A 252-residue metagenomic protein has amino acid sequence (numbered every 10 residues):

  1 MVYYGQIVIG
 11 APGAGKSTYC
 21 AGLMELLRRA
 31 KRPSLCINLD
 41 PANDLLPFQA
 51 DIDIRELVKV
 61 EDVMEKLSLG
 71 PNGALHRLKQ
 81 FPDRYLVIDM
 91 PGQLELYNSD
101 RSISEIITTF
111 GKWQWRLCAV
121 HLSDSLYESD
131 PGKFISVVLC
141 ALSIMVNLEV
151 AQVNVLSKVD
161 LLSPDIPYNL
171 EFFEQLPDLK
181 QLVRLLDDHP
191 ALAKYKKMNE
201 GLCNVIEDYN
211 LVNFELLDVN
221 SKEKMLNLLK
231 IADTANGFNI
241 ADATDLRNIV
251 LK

Functional and structural regions predicted by a protein language model:
M1-I9, A14, T18-E105, T109-C118: Nucleotide-state-sensitive switch-loop elements of NTP-binding domains
T108-T109, Q114-K252: Conserved GTP-binding G-domain of TRAFAC-class P-loop NTPases and closely related GTPase folds
